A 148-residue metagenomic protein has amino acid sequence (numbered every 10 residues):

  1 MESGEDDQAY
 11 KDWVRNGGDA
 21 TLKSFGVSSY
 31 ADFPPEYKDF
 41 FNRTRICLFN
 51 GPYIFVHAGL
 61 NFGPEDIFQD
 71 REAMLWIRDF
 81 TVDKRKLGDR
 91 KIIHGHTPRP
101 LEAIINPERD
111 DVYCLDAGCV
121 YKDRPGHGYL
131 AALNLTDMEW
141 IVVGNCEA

Functional and structural regions predicted by a protein language model:
M1-F49, F80-V82: Active-site neighborhood of divalent metal-dependent phosphoester bond hydrolases
M1-S3, I54-D70: Divalent-metal (often Zn2+) His-rich catalytic cores of metallo-beta-lactamase-fold enzymes
T21, F41, H57, I93 (+1 more regions): Divalent metal-coordination and catalytic microenvironments
D39, V56-G59, R78: Alpha/beta-hydrolase fold catalytic core
F49, F55-H57, A132-T136: Short, well-ordered beta-strand micro-motif
Y53-I54, K91: Structural motif
D70-V143: Conserved beta-sheet core of the metallophosphoesterase superfamily
N145-A148: A short, surface-exposed interaction/processing loop segment used at functional sites
